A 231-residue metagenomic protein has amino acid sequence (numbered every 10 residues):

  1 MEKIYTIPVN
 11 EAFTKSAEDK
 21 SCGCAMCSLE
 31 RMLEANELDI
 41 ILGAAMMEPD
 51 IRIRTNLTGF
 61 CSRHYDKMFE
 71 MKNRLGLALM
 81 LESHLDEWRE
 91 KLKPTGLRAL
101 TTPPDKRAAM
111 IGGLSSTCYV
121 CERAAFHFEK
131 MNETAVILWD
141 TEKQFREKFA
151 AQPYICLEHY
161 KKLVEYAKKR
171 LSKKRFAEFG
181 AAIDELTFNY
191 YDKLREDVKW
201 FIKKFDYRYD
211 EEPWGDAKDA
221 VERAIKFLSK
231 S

Functional and structural regions predicted by a protein language model:
M1-S231: Intrinsically disordered, low-complexity regulatory regions of eukaryotic proteins
